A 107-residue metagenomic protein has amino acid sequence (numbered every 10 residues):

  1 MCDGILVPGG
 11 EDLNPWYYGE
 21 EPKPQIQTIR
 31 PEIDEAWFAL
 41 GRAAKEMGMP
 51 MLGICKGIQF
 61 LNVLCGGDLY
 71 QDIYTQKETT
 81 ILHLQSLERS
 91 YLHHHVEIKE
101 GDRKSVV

Functional and structural regions predicted by a protein language model:
M1-L52, C65-G66, Y70, Y74-T79: Flexible gly/pro-rich beta->alpha loop and the following alpha-helix that scaffold active-site loops
A36, L40, G57, L92 (+1 more regions): Internal, well-ordered alpha-helical segments in soluble enzyme and binding-protein domains
G53, G57, N62: Gly/Ala-rich beta-loop-alpha elbow adjacent to hydrolase catalytic centers
C65-V107: Pocket-forming structural segment of enzyme catalytic cores
